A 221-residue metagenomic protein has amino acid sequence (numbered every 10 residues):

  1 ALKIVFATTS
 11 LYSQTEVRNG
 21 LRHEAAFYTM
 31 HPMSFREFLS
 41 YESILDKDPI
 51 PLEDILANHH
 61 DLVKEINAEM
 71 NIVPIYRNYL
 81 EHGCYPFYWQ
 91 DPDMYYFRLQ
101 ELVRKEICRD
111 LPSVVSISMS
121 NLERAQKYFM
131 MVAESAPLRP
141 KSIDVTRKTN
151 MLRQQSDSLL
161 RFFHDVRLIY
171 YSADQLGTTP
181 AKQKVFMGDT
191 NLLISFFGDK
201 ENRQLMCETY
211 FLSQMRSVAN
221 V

Functional and structural regions predicted by a protein language model:
L2-V5: Loop/turn-to-beta-strand initiation segments
T8-T9, Q14-A125: Interdomain motor-coupling "hinge/lid" segment immediately C-terminal to the ATP-binding subdomain of NTP-driven enzymes
W89-V221: Accessory nucleic acid-recognition modules appended to NTPase machines
